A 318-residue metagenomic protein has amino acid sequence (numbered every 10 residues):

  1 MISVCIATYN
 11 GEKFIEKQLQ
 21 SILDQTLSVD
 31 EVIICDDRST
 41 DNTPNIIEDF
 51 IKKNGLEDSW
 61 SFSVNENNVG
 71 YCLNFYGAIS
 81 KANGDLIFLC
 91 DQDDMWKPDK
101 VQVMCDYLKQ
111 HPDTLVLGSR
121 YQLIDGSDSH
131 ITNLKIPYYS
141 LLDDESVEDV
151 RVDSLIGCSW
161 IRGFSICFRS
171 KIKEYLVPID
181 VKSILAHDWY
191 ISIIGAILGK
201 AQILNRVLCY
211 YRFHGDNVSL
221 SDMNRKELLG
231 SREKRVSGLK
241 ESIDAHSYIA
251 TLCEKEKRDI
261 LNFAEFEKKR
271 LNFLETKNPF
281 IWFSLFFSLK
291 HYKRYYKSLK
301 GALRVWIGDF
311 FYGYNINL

Functional and structural regions predicted by a protein language model:
G11-D24: Short, well-formed alpha-helical segments that are part of the catalytic scaffolds of diverse glycosyltransferases
D36-N45, N67: A conserved acidic beta->alpha catalytic loop
N42, D94-Y107: Acidic donor-binding/catalytic loop of UDP-sugar-dependent glycosyltransferases, especially processive GT2
L56, V101-Y107, H111-K171: Flexible acidic/His/Gly-enriched loops in nucleotide-sugar-dependent glycosyltransferase catalytic domains
V64-A82: Glycine-rich, basic loop-to-helix element that forms the pyrophosphate-binding segment of sugar-nucleotide handling
S80, Y138, D143-N224: Conserved nucleotide-sugar donor-binding catalytic segment
I87: Short aromatic/hydrophobic "clamp" motif used to bind/position activated sugar donors
L155-I156, L185, Y190, A201 (+1 more regions): C-terminal subregions of glycosyltransferases and related glycan-biosynthesis enzymes
